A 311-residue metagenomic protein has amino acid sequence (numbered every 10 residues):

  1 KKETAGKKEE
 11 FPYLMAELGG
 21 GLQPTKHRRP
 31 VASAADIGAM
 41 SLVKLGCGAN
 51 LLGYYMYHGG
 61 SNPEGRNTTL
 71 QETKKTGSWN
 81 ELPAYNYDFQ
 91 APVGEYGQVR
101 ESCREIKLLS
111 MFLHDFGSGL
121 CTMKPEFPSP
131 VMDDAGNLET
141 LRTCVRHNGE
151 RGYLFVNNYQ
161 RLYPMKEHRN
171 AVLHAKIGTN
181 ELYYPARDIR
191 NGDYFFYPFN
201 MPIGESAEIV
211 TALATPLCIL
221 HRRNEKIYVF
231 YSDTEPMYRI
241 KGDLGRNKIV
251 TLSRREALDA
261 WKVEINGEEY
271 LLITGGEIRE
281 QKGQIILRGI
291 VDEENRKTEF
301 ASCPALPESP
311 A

Functional and structural regions predicted by a protein language model:
K7-K26, P30, A39-A311: Carbohydrate-binding surfaces of carbohydrate-active enzymes
